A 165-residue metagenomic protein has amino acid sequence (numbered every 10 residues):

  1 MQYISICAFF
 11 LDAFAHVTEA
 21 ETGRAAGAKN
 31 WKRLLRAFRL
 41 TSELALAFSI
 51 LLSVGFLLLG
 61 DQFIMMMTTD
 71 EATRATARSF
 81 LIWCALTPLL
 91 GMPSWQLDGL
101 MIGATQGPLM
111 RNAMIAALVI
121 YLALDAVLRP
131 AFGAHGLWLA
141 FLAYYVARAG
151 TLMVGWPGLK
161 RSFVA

Functional and structural regions predicted by a protein language model:
M1-V54, L58, P93-T105, L109: Small-residue-rich hydrophobic transmembrane alpha-helices
D12-A15, C84-G103, L109-Y121, D125 (+1 more regions): Short runs within selected transmembrane alpha-helices of multi-pass transporters and secretion channels
T22-T87, V127-A165: Short alpha-helical transmembrane segments in multi-pass integral membrane proteins
